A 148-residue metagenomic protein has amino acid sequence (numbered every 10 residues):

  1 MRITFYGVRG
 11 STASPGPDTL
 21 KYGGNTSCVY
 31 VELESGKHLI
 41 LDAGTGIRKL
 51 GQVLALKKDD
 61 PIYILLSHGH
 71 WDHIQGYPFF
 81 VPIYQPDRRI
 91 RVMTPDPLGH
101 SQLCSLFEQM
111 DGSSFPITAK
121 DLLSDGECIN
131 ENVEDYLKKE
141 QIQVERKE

Functional and structural regions predicted by a protein language model:
M1-E148: Binuclear metal-dependent hydrolase catalytic cores
